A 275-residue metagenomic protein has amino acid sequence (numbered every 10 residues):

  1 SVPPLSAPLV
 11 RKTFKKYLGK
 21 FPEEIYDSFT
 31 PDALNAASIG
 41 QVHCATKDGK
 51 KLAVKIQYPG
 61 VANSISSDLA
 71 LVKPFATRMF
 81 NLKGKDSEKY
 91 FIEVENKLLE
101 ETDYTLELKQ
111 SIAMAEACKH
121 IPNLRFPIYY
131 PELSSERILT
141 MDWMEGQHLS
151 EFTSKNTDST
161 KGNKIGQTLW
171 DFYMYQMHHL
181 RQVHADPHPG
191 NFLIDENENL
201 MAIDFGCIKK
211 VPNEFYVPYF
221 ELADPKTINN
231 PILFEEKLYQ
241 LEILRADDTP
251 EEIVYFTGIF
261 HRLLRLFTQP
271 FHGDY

Functional and structural regions predicted by a protein language model:
S1-T168, F172-M174, I194-N199, F205-N213 (+2 more regions): Broad phosphate/nucleotide-binding scaffolds in NTP-utilizing and phosphate-metabolizing enzymes
H179-P189: Catalytic-loop of the protein kinase fold
P218-E221: Short amphipathic alpha-helical recognition elements used for nucleic-acid or partner binding across transcription
K226-P231: Conserved phosphoryl-transfer catalytic core
